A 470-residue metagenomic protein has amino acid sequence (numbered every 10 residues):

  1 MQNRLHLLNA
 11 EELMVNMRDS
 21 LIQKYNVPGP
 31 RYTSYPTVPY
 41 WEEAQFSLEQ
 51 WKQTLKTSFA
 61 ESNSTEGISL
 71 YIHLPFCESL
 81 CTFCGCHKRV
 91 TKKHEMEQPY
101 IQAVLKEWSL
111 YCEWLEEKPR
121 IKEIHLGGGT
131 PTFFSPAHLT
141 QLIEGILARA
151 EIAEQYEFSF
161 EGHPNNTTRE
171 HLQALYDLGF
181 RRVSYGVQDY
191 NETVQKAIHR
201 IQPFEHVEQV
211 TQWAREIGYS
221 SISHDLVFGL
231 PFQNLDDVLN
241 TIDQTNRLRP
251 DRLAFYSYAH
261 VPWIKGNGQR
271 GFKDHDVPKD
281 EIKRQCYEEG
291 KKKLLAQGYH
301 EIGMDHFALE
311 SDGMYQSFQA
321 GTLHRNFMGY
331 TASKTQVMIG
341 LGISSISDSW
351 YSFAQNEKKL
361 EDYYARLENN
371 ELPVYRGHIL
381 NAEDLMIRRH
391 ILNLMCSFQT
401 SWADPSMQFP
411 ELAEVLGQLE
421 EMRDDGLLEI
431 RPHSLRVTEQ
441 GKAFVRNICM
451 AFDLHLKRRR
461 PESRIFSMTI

Functional and structural regions predicted by a protein language model:
M1-I68: Flexible, acidic/Gly-rich N-terminal and inter-domain linker regions that tether and position cofactor-handling modules
A60, G67, V90-E113, R120-F409 (+1 more regions): C-terminal scaffold of the Radical SAM
L70-I72, Y185, V437: Short beta-strand motif preference
I72-K88: Local cysteine-cluster metal-coordination motifs and their immediate loop/turn environment, predominantly Fe-S cluster
V194, Q319, L435-F452: Short, cationic-aromatic polyanion-contact patches
F409-R423: Short amphipathic alpha-helical interaction segments
R423-H433: A short, conserved structural fragment
K442-I470: Short, amphipathic alpha-helical interaction segments positioned at domain boundaries
